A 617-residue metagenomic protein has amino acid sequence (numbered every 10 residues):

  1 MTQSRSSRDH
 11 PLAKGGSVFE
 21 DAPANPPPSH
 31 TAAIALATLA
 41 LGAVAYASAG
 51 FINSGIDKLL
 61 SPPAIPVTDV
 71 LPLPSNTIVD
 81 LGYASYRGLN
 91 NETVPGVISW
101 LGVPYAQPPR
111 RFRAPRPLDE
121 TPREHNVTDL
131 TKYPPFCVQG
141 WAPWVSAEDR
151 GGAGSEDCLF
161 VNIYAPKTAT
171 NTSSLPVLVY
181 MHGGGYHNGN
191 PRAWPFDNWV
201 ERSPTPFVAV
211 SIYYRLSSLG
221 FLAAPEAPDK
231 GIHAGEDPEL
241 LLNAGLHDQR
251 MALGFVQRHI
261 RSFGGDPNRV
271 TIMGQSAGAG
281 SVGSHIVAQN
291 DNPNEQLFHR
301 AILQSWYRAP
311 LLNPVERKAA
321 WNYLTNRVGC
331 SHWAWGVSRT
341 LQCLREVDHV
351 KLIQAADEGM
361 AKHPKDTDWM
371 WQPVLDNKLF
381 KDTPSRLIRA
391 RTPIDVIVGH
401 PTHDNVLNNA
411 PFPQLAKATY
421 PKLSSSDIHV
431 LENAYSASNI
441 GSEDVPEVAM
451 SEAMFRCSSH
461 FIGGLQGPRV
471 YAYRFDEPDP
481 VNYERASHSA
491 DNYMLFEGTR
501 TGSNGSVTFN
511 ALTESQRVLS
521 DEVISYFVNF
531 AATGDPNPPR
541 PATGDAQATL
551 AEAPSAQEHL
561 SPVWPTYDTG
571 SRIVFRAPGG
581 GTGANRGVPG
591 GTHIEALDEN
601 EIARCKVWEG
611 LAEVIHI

Functional and structural regions predicted by a protein language model:
M1-N53, F527: Fungal secretory targeting signals
T2-Q3, F19, Y46, G50-N243 (+5 more regions): Non-catalytic accessory segments of hydrolases
V103, R456, H460-I617: Mobile gating loops/cap/lid regions near enzyme active sites that modulate substrate access
A147, M251, R258, S262 (+5 more regions): Substrate-access "cap/lid" subdomains that shape and gate the entrance to catalytic or ligand-binding pockets
T172-S174, P225-A244, M251-M273, S331: Gly/Ser-rich "nucleophile elbow"/oxyanion-hole loop immediately N-terminal to the catalytic nucleophile in hydrolases
G183, A244-D248, S276-A279: Active-site loop->helix "elbow" adjoining a glycine-rich segment at hydrolase catalytic centers
I272-Q275, Q304: Short beta-strand immediately N-terminal to the catalytic nucleophile in serine-hydrolase-like folds
A279-N292: Short glycine-enriched nucleophile-adjacent loop and the immediately C-terminal alpha-helix near the catalytic center
